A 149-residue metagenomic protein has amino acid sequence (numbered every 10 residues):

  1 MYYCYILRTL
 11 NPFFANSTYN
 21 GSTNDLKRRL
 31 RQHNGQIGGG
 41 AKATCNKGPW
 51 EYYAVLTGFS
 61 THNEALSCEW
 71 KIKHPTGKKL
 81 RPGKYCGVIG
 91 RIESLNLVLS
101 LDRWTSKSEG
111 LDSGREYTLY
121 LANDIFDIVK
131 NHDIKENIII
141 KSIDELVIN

Functional and structural regions predicted by a protein language model:
M1-L56, S60-S67, L95-N149: GIY-YIG nuclease catalytic motif and its immediate N-terminal context
Q32, I37, A41-T44, W70-G90: Short arginine-rich
